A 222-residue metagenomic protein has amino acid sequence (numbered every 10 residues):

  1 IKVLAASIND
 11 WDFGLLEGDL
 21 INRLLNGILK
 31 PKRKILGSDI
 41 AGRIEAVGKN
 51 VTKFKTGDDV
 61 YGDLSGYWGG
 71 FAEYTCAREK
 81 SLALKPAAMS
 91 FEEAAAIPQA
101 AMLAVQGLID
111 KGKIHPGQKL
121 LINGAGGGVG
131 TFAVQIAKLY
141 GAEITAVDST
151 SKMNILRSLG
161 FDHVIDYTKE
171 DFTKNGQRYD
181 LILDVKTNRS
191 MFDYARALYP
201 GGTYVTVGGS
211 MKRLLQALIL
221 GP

Functional and structural regions predicted by a protein language model:
I1-S7, L20-Y67: Glycine-rich beta-strand-centered segment in the early N-terminal region that forms part of a ligand/cofactor-binding
F54-K55, I114, L198: Short, well-ordered loop/turn sites that connect or cap secondary structure elements
D59, K119, E143, G202-T203: Short glycine-centered segments of the SAM/dcSAM-binding site in methyltransferase folds
Y61, I165, I182-L183: N-terminal Rossmann-like NAD(P) cofactor-binding module of classical short-chain dehydrogenase/reductase
G66-E79: A structural motif shared across PLP-dependent enzymes of the aminotransferase-like
A95-D166: Mid-domain Rossmann-like dinucleotide-binding core that forms the NAD(H)/NADP(H) cofactor-binding site
T173-L181: A short acidic, Gly/Pro-enriched loop at the edge of an enzyme's catalytic core that lines a small-molecule cofactor
R189-P222: Glycine-rich phosphate-binding loop and adjacent beta-alpha segment of Rossmann(oid) nucleotide-cofactor-binding
